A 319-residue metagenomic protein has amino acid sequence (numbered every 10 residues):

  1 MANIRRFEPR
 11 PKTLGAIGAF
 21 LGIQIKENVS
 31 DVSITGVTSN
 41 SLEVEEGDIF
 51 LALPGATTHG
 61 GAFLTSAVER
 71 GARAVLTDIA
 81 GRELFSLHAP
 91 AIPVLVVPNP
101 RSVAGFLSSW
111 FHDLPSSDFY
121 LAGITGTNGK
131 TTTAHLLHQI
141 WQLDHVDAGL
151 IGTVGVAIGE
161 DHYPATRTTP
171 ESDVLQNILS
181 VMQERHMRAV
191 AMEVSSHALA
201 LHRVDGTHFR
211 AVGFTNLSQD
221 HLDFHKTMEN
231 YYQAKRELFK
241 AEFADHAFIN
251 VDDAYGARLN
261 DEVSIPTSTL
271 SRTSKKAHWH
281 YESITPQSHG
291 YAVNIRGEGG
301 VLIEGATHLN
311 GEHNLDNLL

Functional and structural regions predicted by a protein language model:
M1-F106, A254, H280-S283, A306 (+1 more regions): N-terminal leader/targeting and accessory segments in enzymes
G18, V103-V251, A257-P266, G297-G299: Phosphate-binding loop of NTP-binding sites
V32, A89-P93, H186, F243 (+2 more regions): A short helix-to-beta-strand connector/capping loop
E43-G47, G206-T207, A277, H289: A short, glycine/Asx- and small/polar-enriched loop/turn that sits immediately N-terminal to a beta-strand
H59, S196-L199, A254, K275-A277: Short acidic loop-to-helix transition motifs that present clustered carboxylates
D78, V97, I151, N250 (+1 more regions): Generic beta-sheet signal
H225-E229, R236, D261, I265-L319: Adenine nucleotide phosphate-binding catalytic loops in nucleotide-utilizing enzymes
